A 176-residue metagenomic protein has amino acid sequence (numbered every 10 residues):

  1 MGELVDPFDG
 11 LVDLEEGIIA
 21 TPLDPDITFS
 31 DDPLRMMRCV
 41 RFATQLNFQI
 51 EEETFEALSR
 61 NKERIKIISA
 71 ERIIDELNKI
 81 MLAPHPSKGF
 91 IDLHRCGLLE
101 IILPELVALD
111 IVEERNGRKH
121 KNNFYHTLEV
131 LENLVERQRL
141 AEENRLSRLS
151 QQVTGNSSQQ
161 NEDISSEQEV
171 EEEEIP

Functional and structural regions predicted by a protein language model:
M1-P176: Catalytic cores of the polymerase beta-like nucleotidyltransferase superfamily and closely associated nucleotide
